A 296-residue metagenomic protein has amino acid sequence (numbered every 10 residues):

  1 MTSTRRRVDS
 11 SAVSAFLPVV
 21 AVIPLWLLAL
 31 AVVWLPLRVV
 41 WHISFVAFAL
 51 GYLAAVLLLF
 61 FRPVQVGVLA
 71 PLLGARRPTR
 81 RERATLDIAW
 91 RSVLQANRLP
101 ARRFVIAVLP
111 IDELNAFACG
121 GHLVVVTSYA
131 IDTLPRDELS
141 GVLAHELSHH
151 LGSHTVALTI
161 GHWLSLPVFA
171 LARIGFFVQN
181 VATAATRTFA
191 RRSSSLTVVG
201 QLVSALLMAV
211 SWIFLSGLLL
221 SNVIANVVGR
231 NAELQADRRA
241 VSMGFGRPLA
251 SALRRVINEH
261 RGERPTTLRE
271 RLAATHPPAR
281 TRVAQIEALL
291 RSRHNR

Functional and structural regions predicted by a protein language model:
T2-G74, I111-V142, L147-S242: A Zn2+-metalloprotease active-site environment signal
L37, W90-R98: Hydrophobic, Leu/Ile/Phe/Ala-enriched alpha-helical segments that form helix-helix packing faces
F48, R83-D87, Q95, R103-V105 (+1 more regions): A short linear-motif detector with a strong N-terminal bias
F60-R62, T79, T266-T267, P278: Helix N-terminus capping/helix-initiation residues
A70-P71, R77-R91, R103, D132-T133 (+4 more regions): Polar/charged alpha-helical tracts
L73-V93, G229-R255: Membrane-cytosol interface motif
T79-A84, L99-R102, F117, Q201-A205: Short linear motifs at secondary-structure transitions and domain/linker junctions
N97-G120, T197, N222-V227, A240-R296: Active-site-proximal gating segments in proteases and membrane effectors
